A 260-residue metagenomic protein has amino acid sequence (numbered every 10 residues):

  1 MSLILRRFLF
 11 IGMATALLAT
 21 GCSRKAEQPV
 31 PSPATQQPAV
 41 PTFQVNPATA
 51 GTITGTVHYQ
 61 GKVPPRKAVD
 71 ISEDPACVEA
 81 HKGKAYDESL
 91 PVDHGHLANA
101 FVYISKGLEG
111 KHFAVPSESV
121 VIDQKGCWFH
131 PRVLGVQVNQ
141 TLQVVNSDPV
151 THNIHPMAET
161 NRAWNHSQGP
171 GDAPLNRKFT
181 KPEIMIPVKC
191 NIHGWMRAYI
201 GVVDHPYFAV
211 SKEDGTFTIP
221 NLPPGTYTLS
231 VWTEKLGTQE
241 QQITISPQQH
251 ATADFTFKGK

Functional and structural regions predicted by a protein language model:
S2-G12: Bacterial N-terminal signal peptides that target proteins for export
T15-A16: Repetitive helical segments and hydrophobic/amphipathic motifs
C22-K260: Extracytoplasmic copper-binding redox domains, predominantly the cupredoxin/blue-copper superfamily
